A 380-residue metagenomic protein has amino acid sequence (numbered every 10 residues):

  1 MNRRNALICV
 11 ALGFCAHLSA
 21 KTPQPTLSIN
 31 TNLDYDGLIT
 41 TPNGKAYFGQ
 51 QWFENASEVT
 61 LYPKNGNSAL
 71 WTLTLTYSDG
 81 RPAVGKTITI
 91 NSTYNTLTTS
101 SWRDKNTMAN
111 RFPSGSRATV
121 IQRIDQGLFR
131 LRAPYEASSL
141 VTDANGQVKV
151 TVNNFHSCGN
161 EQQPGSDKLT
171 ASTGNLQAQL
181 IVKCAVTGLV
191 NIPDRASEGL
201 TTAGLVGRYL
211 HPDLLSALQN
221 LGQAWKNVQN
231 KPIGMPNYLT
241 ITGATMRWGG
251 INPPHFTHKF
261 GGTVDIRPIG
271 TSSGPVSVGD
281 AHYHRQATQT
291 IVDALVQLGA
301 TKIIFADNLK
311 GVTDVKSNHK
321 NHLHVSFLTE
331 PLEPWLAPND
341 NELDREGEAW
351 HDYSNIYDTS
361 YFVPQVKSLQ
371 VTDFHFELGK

Functional and structural regions predicted by a protein language model:
R3-L7: N-terminal export leaders
C9-C15: Bacterial N-terminal signal peptides
K21-T89, N95-N110, S166, G174-T201: Short S/T/G/P-enriched beta-strand
I29, F53-N55, L97-N110, G115-S138 (+3 more regions): Catalytic cores and adjacent binding grooves of peptidoglycan-active enzymes
L131-A133, A137-E161: Short, hydrophobic beta-strand segments
A178-T242, T290, K302: Active-site acidic/histidine clusters and adjacent loop/turn architecture that either coordinate catalytic ions
G199-P212, N252-H255, S273-R285, V312-D314: Second-shell loop/turn segments in exported
W248-S272: Short, surface-exposed glycine/acidic/tryptophan-bearing loops
